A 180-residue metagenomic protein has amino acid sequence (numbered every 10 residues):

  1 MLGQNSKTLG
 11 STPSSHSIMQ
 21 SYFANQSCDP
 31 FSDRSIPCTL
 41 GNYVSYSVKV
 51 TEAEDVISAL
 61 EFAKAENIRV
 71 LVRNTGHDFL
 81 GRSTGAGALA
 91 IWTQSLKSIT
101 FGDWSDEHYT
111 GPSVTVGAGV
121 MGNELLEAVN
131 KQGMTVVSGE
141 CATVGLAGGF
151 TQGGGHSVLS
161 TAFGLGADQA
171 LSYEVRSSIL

Functional and structural regions predicted by a protein language model:
M1-L165, Q169: N-terminal accessory segments
L165-L180: Active-site and channel-lining beta-strand-loop segments that bind or position nucleotide-derived/phosphorylated
